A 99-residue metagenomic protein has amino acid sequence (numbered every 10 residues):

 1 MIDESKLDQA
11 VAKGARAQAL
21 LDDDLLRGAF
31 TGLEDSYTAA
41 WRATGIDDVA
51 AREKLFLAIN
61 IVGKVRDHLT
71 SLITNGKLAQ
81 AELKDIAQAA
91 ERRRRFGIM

Functional and structural regions predicted by a protein language model:
M1-I46: Extended, surface-exposed interaction regions
I2-D3, G14-R16, V49-F56, A81 (+1 more regions): A broad, low-amplitude sensor of folded, mature protein cores
Q9, Q18, D22, K54 (+2 more regions): Non-membrane alpha-helical secondary structure
Q9-A12, D48-A50, V62, Q88-E91: General helical secondary-structure elements
L33-T70: Amphipathic, hydrophobic secondary-structure cores in small proteins
I59-M99: Charged low-complexity stretches with an acidic bias
